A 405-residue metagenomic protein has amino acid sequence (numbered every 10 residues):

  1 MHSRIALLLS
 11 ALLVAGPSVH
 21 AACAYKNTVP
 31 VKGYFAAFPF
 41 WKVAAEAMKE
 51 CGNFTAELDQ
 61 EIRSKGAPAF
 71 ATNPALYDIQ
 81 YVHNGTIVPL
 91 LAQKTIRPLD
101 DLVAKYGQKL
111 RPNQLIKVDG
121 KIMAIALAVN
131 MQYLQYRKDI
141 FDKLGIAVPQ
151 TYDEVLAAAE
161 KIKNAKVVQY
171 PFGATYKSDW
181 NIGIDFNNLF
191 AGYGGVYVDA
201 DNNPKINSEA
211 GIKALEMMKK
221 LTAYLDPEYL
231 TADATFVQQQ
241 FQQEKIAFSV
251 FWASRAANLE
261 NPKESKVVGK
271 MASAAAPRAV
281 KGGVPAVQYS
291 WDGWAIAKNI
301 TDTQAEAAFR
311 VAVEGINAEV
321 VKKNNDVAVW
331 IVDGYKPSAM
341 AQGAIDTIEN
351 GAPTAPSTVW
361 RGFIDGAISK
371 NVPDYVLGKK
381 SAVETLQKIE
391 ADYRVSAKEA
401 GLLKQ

Functional and structural regions predicted by a protein language model:
S10, V19-T86, V148, L230 (+4 more regions): Conserved N-terminal structural module of periplasmic/extracytoplasmic solute-binding proteins
P68, L76-D78, Y106-I140, Y170 (+2 more regions): A structural signal for short loop-to-beta-strand junctions that line the ligand-binding cleft of periplasmic/secreted
H83-M131, A147, L156, D185 (+1 more regions): Hinge/lid segment of periplasmic solute-binding proteins
I87, E216-D302: Extracytoplasmic/periplasmic substrate-binding proteins
R97-Q114, P171-Y176, Y193-A214, P262-K266 (+3 more regions): Short, solvent-exposed loop/beta-turn-alpha elements that line the ligand-binding surface or hinge of extracytoplasmic
M123-I125, Q132, L156-P204, I246: Extracytoplasmic/periplasmic solute-binding protein
A159-K161, D201-L230: Glycine-centered hinge/linker elements that transmit conformational signals in sensory and ligand-binding systems
S254-V268, A279-K370, K398-Q405: C-terminal lobe and pocket-closing loops of periplasmic/extracytoplasmic Venus-flytrap solute-binding proteins
